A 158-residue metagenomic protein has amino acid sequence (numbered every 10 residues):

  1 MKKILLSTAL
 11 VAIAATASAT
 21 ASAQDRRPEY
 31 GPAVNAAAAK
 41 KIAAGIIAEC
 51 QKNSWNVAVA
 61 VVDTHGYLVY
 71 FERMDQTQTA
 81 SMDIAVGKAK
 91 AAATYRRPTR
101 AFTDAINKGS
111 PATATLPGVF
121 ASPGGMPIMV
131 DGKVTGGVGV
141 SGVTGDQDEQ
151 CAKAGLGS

Functional and structural regions predicted by a protein language model:
M1-A9: Bacterial N-terminal signal peptides that target proteins for export
V11-A12, I46: Core hydrophobic alpha-helical transmembrane segments of single-pass membrane proteins
A14-S18: N-terminal signal peptide c-region/cleavage motif recognized by signal peptidases
A21-S158: Flexible, solvent-exposed loop/hinge segments and secondary-structure transition points
